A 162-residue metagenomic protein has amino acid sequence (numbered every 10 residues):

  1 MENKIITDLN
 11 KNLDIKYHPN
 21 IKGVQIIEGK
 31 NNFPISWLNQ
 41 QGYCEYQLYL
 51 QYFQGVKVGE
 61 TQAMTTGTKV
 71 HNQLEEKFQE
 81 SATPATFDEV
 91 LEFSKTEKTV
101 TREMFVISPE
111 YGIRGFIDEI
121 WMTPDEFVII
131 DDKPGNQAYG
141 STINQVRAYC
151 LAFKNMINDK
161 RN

Functional and structural regions predicted by a protein language model:
M1-F127: Metal-dependent nuclease catalytic cores that hydrolyze phosphodiester bonds in DNA/RNA, characterized by
I107-N162: Nucleic-acid nuclease catalytic cores
